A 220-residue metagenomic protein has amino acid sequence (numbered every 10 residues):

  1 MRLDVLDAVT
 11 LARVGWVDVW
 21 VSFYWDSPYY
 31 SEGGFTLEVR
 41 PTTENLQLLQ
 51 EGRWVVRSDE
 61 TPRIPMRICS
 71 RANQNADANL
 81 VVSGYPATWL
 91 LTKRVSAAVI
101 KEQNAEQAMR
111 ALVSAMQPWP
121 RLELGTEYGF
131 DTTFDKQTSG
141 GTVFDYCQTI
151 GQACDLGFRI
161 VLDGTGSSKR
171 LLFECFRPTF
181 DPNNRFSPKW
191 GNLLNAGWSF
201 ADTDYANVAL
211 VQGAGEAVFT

Functional and structural regions predicted by a protein language model:
M1-L48, Y85-W89: Juxtamembrane "anchor/assembly" segments of surface/extracellular structural proteins
R2-D4, Q152, R177-T220: Acidic, small/polar-enriched beta strand-loop surface segments
W20-P28, I68-Q74, I160-L162: Short amphipathic beta-strand and strand-loop transition segments with alternating hydrophobic
Y29, L37, G84, A97-E123 (+2 more regions): Amphipathic, non-transmembrane alpha-helical segments in extracytoplasmic/periplasmic proteins
G33, I64, A78-L80, K169-L171 (+1 more regions): Envelope-exposed proteins and targeting segments
T42-Y128: Surface-exposed cap/loop segments at beta↔alpha junctions
E127-K136: Surface-exposed aromatic
G164-C175: Acidic/histidine-enriched alpha-helical segments
